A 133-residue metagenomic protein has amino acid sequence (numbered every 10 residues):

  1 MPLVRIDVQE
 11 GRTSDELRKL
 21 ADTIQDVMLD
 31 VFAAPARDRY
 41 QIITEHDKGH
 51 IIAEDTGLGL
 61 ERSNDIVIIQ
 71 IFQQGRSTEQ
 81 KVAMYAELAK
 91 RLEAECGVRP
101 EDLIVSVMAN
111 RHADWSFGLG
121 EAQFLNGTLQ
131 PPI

Functional and structural regions predicted by a protein language model:
M1-I133: Interaction-mediating elements
